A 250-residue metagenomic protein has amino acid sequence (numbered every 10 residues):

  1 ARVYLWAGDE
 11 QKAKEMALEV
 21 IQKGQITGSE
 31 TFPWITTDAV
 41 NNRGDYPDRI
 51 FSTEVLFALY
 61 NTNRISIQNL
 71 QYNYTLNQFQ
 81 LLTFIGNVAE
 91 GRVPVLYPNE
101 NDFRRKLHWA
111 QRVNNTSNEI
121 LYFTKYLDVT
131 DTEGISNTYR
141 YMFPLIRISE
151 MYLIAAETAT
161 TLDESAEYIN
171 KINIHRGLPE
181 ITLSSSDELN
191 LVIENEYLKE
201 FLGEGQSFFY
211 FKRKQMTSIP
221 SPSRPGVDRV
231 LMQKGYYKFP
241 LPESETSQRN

Functional and structural regions predicted by a protein language model:
R2-Y74, Q80-V88, Y97-N250: Acidic/polar-rich alpha-helix caps and helix-coil junctions
